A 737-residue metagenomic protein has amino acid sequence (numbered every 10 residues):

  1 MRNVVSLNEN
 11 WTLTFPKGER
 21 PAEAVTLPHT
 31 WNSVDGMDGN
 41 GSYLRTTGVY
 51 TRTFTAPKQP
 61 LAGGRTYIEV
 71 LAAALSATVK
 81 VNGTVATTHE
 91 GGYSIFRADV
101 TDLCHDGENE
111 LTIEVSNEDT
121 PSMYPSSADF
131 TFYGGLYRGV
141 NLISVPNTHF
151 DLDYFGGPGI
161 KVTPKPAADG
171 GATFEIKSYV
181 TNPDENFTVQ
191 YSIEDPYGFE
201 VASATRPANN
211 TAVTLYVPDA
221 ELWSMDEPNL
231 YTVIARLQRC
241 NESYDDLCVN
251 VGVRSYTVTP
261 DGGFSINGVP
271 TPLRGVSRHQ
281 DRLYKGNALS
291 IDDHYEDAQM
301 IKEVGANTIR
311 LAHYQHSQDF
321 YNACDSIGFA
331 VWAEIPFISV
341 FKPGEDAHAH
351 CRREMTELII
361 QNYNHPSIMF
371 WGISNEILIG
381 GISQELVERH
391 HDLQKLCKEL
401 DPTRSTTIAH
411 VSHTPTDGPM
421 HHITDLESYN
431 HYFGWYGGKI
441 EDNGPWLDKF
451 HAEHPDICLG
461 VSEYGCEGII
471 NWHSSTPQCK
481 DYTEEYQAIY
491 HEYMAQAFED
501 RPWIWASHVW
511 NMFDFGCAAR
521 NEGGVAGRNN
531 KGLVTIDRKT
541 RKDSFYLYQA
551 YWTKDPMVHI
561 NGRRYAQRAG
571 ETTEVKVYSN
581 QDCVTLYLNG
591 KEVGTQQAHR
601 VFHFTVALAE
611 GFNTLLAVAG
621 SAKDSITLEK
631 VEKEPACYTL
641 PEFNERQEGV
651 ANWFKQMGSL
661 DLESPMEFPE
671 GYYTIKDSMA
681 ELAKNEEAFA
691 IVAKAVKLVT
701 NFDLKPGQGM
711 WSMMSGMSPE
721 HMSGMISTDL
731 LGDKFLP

Functional and structural regions predicted by a protein language model:
M1-M37, E110, E114, T120 (+9 more regions): Accessory carbohydrate-binding/adhesion or oligomerization-edge regions at the termini of glycan-active proteins
N3-G18, N40-G41, R45-D153, P183 (+7 more regions): Accessory beta-strand-rich segments of carbohydrate-active enzymes
L27-D38, T84, E118, M123 (+6 more regions): Extended substrate-binding grooves/exosites of carbohydrate-active enzymes
G63, F132, Y137-Y154, R254-V269 (+1 more regions): Low-complexity, Pro/Ser/Thr- and charge-rich linker/hinge segments at domain boundaries
D102-E108, K177-P260, G611-F612: Extended acidic/polar, glycine-enriched regions that form or flank non-catalytic beta-rich accessory modules
N147-P183, Q549-Q581: Surface beta-strand/loop "capping" patches
I560, R568, L588, I626-D677: Extracellular/periplasmic ectodomains of large secreted or surface enzymes and adhesion receptors
L662-P737: Compact, charge-rich alpha-helical regulatory domains located at protein termini
